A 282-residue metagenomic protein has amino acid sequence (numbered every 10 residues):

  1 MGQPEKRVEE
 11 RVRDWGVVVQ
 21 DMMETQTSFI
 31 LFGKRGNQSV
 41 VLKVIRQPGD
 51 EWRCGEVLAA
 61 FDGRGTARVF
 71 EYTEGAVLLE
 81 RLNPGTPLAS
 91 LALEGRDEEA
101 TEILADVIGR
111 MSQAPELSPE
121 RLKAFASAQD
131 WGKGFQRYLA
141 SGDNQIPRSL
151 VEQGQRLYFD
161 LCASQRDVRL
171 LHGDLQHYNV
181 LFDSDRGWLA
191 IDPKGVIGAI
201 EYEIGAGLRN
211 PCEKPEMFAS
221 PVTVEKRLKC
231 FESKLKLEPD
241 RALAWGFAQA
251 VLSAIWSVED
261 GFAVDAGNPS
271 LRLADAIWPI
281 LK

Functional and structural regions predicted by a protein language model:
M1-T66, D183-D185, A276-K282: Conserved NTP-binding catalytic cores of kinases and kinase-like/nucleotidyltransferase enzymes across multiple kinase
Q3-E9, Q113-G173, D183, S233: An alpha-helical support segment within catalytic cores of ATP-dependent transferases
E5, Q38-L78, T86-M111, S220: A conserved alpha-helical element in kinase catalytic cores
E24, F29-K34, V69, Q155-Y202: Active-site acidic catalytic loop and adjacent metal/ATP-binding pocket of ATP-dependent phosphoryl transfer enzymes
T25-Q26, Y72-E74, F247: Short Gly/Ser/Thr- and Asp/Glu-enriched loop/turn motifs at secondary-structure junctions
Q47, G75-D97, Q113-L117, G132-G142 (+1 more regions): A glycine-centered beta->alpha junction motif in the catalytic cores of kinase/phosphotransferase enzymes
D183-K229, K236-P239, A263-L273, W278: Active-site Asp-x-Gly
